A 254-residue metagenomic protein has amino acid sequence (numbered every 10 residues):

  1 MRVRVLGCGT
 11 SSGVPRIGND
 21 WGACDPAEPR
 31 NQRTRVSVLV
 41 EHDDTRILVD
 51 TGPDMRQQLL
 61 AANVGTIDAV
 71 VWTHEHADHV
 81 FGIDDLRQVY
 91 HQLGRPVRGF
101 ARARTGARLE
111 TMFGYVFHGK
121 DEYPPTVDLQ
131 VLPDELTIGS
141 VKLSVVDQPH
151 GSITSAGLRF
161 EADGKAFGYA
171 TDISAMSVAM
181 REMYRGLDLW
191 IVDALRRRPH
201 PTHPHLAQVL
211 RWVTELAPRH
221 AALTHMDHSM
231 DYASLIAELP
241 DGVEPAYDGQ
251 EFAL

Functional and structural regions predicted by a protein language model:
M1-V49, P53-A62, D128-A179, D248-L254: Core dinuclear metal-dependent hydrolase active-site scaffold
V3, L109, A221, H225: Residue-level signal for inorganic ion chemistry
G18-D20, A62-V64, D84-Q88, F113-V116 (+4 more regions): Short, glycine/charged-enriched secondary-structure capping and boundary segments
R46-A101, L187-L189: Active-site metal-binding motif and surrounding structural segment of the metallo-beta-lactamase
L48-G52, D68-D78, R102, F167-I173 (+3 more regions): Active-site neighborhood of phospho(di)ester-bond hydrolases with catalytic His/Asp-centered motifs
L93-R98, T105-L129: Active-site neighborhood of divalent metal-dependent phosphoester bond hydrolases
P133, S177-L254: Binuclear metal-ion centers of metallo-dependent hydrolases, dominated by the metallo-beta-lactamase
